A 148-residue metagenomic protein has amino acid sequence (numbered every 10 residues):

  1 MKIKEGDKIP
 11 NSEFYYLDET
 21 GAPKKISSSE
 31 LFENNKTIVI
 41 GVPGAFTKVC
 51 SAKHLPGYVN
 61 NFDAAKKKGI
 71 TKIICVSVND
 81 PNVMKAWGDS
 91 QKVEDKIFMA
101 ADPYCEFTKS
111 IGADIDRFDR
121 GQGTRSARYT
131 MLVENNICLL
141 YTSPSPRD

Functional and structural regions predicted by a protein language model:
M1-A22: N-proximal helix/coil linker or "cap" segments that precede and/or mark the start of modular domains
Y16-K36: A short beta-strand-turn-helix
L31-F32, V39, K66, Q91 (+2 more regions): Solvent-exposed alpha-helices and their adjacent loops that cap or buttress functional pockets in soluble metabolic
L31-S51: Short active-site neighborhood of thiol/selenol oxidoreductases, capturing the structured segment around
T47, Y141-D148: Conserved small/polar residues in nucleotide/adenosyl-binding loops
S51-Q91: Structural microenvironment flanking redox-active thiols in thiol-disulfide oxidoreductases
E94-K96: A short helix-to-beta-strand connector/capping loop
M99-S143: Thiol/selenol-based redox catalytic cores and closely related redox-interacting motifs
